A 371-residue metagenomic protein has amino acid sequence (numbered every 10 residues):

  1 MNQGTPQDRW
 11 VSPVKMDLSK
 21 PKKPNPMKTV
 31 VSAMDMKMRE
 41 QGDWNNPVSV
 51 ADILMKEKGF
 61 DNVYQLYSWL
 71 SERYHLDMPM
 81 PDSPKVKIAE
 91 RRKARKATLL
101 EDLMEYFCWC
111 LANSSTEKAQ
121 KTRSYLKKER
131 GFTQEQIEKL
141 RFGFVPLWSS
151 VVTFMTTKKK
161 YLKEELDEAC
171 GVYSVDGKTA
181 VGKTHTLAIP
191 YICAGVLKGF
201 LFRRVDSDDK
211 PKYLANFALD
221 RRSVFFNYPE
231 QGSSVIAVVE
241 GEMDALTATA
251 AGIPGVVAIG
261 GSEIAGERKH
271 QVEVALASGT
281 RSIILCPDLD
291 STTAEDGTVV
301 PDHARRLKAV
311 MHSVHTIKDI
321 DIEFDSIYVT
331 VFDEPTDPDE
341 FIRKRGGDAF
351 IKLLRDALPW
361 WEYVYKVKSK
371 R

Functional and structural regions predicted by a protein language model:
N2-A169, L197, A251, D290-V300 (+1 more regions): Non-catalytic accessory segments of DNA primases and related replication-initiation nucleases
V14, L18-K23, M34, I88-L99 (+2 more regions): Phosphate-handling DNA/RNA-contact segment within nucleic-acid enzymes
P24-M27, P47-V48, A119, T179-T184 (+2 more regions): Glycine-rich, flexible loop segments associated with nucleotide phosphate handling
E40, L54, L126, I189 (+5 more regions): Terminal peptide-recognition signature
L70, L103, F107, R222-F226 (+2 more regions): Hydrophobic alpha-helical packing residues
E117-Y125, K212-N216, F350-I351: Short, polar loop/linker segments at the starts of domains and inter-domain junctions
S207-Y213, S233-I236, M243-R371: TOPRIM fold recognition
